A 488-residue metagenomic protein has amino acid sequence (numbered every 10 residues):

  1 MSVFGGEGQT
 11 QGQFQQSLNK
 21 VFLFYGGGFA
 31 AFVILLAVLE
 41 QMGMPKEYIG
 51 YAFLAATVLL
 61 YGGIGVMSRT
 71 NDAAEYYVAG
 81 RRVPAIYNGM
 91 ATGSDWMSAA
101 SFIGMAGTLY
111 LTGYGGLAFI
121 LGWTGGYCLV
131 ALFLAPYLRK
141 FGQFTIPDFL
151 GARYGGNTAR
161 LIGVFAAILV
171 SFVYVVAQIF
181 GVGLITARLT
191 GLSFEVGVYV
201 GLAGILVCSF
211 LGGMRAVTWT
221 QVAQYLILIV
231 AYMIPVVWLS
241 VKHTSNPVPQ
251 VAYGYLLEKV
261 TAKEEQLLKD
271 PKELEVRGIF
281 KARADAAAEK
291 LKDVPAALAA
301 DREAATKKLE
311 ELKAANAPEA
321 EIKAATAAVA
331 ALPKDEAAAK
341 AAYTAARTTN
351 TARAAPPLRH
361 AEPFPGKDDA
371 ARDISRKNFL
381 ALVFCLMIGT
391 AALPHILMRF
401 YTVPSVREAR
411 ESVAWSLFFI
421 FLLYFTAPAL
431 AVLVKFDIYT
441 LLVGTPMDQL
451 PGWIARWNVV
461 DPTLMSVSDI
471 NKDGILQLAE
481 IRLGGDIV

Functional and structural regions predicted by a protein language model:
S2-Y87, V207: N-terminal alpha-helical transmembrane segments of multi-pass membrane transport and channel/translocase proteins
V3-Q15, L35-M44, I64, T108-T112 (+4 more regions): Membrane-water interface regions at transmembrane-helix termini and the short interhelical loops of multi-pass membrane
G12-F29, G93-S94, Y114-G212, V237 (+8 more regions): Helix-loop-helix module between adjacent transmembrane segments
V21-G26, P45-N71, F144-S171, A177-A187 (+6 more regions): Membrane-interface loop-to-helix entry segments
F32-V33, F53-T70, D95-I103, W123-L134 (+2 more regions): Central hydrophobic cores of alpha-helical transmembrane segments in multi-pass inner-membrane proteins across all
V38, I64-R69, F172-V175, I179 (+5 more regions): Hydrophobic alpha-helical segments and their helix-loop junctions in multi-pass secondary transporters
Q41-F53, L111-L121, T186-V196, D368-V383: Interfacial loop-to-helix junctions that mark the boundaries of transmembrane helices in multi-pass membrane
G63-I64, E75-Q143, P295-T306, E310-T326 (+6 more regions): Membrane-interface helix-loop-helix modules in multi-pass membrane proteins
